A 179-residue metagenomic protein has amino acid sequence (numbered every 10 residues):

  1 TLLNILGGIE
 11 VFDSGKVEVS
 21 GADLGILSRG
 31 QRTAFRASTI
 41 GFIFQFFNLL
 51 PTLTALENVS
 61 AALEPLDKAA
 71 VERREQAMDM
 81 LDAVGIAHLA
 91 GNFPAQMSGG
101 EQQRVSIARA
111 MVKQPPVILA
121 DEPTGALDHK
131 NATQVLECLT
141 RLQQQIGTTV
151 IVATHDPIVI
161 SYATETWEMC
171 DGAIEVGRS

Functional and structural regions predicted by a protein language model:
T1-M169: ABC family nucleotide-binding domain
T166-R178: H-loop (His-switch) and adjacent beta-strand-loop-beta switch element of ABC-type ATPase nucleotide-binding domains
